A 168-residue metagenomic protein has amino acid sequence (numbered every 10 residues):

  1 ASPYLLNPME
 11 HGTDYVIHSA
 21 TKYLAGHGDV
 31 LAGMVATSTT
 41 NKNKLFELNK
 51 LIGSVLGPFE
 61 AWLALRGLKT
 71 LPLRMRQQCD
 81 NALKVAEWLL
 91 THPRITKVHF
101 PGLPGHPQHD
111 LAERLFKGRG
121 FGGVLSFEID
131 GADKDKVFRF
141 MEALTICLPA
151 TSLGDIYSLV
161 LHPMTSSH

Functional and structural regions predicted by a protein language model:
A1-R94, H99: Conserved PLP-enzyme active-site core in the AAT-like
I95-H168: Conserved C-terminal alpha-helix-loop-beta "cap" of PLP-dependent enzymes that closes/shapes the active-site mouth
